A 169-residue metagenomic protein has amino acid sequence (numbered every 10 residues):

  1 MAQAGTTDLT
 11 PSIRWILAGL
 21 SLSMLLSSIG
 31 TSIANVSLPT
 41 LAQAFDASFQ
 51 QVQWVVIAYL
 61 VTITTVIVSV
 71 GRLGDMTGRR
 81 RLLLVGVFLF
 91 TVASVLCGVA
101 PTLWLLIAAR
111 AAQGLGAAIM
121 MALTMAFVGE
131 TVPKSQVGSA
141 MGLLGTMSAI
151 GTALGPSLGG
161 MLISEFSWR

Functional and structural regions predicted by a protein language model:
A2-R169: Transmembrane-helix bundle of Major Facilitator Superfamily
